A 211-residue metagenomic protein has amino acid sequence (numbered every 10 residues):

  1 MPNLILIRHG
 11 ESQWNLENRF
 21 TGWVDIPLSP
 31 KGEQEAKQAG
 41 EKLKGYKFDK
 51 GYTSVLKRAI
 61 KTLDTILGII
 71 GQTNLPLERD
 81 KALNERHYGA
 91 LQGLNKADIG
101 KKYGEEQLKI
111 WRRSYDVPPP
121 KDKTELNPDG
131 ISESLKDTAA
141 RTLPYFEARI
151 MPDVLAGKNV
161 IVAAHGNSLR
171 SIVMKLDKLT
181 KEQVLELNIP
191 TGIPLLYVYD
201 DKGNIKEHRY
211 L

Functional and structural regions predicted by a protein language model:
M1-I5: Extreme N-terminal starter segment of soluble prokaryotic enzymes
H9, H165: Histidine-centered divalent metal-coordination motifs
E11-I69, P128-F146, L185-E186, P194: Loop-to-helix element that buttresses phosphate recognition and phosphoryl-transfer chemistry
Q38-R112, D116-K121, M174-V198, K202: Phosphate-coordination/substrate-recognition cap region in phosphate-metabolizing enzymes
G45-K47, R149-K158: Glycine-rich phosphate-binding loop signature in dinucleotide/nucleotide-binding domains
T53-S54, V162-A164: Short beta-strand scaffold positions
R112-T138: Conserved C-terminal alpha-helical bundle
G166-S171: GST superfamily/GST-like fold recognition
